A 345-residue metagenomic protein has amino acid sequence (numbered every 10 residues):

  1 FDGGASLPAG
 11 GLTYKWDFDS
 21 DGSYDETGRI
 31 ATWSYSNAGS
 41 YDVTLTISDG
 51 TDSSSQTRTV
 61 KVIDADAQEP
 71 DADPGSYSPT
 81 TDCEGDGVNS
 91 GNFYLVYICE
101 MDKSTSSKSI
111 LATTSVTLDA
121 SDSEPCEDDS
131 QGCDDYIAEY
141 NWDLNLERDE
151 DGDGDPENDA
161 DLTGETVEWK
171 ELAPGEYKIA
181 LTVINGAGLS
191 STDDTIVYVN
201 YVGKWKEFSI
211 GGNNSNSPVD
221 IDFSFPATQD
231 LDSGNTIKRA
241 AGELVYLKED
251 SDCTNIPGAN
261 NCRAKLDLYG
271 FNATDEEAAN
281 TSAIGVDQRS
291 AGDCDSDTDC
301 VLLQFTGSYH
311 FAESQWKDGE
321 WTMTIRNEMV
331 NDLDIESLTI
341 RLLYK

Functional and structural regions predicted by a protein language model:
F1-G211, L231-N235, R239-E243: Extracellular/lumenal mature domains of secreted and surface-exposed proteins
Y14, A72-S76, T81, L266 (+3 more regions): Generic structural motif
W33-S34, D159, K170, G186-A187 (+1 more regions): Noncatalytic accessory or regulatory domains flanking protease catalytic cores in secreted, cell-surface, and selected
Y77, I210-F223, C300: Intrinsically disordered, low-complexity acidic/proline-/asparagine-rich linker or regulatory tail/stalk regions
G87, K103, S130, I137 (+4 more regions): Extracellular/secretory pathway and lumenal proteins
L146, N185, V199-Y201, Y246-D250 (+2 more regions): Beta-strand elements of well-folded, non-transmembrane domains
K178-A180, R239-E243, D267, E320-T324 (+1 more regions): Ordered hydrophobic segments in well-structured contexts
S217-S290: Acidic, Ser/Thr/Pro-rich low-complexity intrinsically disordered segments
